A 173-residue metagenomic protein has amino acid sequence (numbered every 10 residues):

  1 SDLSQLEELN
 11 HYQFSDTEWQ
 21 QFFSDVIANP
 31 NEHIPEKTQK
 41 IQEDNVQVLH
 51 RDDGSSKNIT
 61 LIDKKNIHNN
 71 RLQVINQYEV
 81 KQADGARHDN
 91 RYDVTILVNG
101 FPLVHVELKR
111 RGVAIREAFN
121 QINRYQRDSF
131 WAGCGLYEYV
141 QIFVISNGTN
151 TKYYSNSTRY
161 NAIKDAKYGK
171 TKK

Functional and structural regions predicted by a protein language model:
S1-K173: An alpha-helical interface "stripe"
